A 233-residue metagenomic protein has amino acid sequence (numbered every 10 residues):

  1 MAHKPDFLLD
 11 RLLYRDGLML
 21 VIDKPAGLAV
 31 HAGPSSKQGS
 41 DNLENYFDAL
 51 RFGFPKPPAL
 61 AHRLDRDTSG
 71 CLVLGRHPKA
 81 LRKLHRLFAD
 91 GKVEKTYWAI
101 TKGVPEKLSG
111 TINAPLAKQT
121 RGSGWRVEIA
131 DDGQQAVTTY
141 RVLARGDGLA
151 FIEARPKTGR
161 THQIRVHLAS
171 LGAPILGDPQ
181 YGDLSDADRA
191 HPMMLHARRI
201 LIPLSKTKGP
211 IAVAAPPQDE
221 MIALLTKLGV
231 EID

Functional and structural regions predicted by a protein language model:
M1-L18, L28, K157, R165-D233: Pseudouridine synthases involved in rRNA/tRNA modification
M1-R126, A130-V137, A144-R145, P216-I232: RNA pseudouridine synthases
P78, K157-T158: Loop/turn elements at beta-strand to alpha-helix junctions within RNA-recognition modules
D147-R155: Short histidine-centered loop motifs in beta-beta connectors
